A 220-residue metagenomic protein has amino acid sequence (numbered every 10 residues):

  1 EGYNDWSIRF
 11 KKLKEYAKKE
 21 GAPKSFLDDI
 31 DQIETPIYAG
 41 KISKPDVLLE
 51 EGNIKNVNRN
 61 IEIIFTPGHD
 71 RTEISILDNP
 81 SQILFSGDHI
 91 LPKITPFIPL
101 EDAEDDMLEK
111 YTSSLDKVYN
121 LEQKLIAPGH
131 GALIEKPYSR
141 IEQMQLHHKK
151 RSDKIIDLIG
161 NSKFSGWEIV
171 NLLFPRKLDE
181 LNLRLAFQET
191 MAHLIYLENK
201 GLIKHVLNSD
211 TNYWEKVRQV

Functional and structural regions predicted by a protein language model:
E1-I54: Active-site HxH/HxHxD metal-binding segment of metal-dependent hydrolases
R9-F10, I141, S152, G166: A general structural signal for well-ordered alpha-helical segments in protein cores
D29-V47, N60-S152: Metallo-beta-lactamase
E50, P67, E215-V217: Residue-level detector of conserved, well-ordered beta-strand and adjacent loop positions that form binding/recognition
I54, Q123-K124, F164: Generic structural signal for secondary-structure transition and capping sites
N56, S75-L77, E215: Short, well-ordered beta-strand micro-motif
K154-V220: C-terminal regulatory/interaction regions
